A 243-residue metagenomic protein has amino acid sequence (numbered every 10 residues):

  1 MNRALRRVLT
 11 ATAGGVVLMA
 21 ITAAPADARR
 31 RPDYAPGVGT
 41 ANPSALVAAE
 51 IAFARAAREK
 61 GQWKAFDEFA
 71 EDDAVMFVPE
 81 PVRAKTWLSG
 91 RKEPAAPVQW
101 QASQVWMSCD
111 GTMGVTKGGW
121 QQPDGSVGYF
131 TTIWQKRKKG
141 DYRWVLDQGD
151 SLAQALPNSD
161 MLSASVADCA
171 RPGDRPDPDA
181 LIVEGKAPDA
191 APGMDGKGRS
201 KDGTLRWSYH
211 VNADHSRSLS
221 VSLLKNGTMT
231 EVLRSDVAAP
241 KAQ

Functional and structural regions predicted by a protein language model:
M1-R6: N-terminal secretory signal peptides that target proteins for export/translocation
A11-A20: Bacterial N-terminal signal peptides
I21-P25: N-terminal signal peptide c-region/cleavage motif recognized by signal peptidases
A26-W63, D67-E68, A155-P188, G198-R199 (+1 more regions): Short, low-complexity N-terminal intrinsically disordered segments enriched in polar/charged residues
S44-A45, A49, A54-A57, D67-E68 (+7 more regions): A structural feature that tracks compact, well-ordered secondary-structure segments with a strong bias toward
E59-E80, A84-T86: Short, well-ordered alpha-helical segments enriched in acidic and aromatic residues
E80, L88-T131, L181-V211, S235-Q243: Surface-exposed, charged secondary-structure patches
V127-M161, R217-A242: Short beta-strand edge/turn micro-motifs at domain boundaries
